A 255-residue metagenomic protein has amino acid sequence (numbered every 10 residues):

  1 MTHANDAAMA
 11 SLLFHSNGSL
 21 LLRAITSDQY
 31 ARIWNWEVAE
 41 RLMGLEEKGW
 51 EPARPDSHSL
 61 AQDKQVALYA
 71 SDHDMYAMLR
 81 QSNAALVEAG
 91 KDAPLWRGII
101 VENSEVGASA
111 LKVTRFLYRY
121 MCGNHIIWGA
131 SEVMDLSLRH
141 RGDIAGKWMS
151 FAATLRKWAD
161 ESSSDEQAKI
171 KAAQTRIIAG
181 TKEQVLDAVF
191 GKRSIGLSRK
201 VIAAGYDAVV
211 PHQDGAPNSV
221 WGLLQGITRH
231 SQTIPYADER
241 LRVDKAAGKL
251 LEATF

Functional and structural regions predicted by a protein language model:
M1-R41, H58: Feature for intrinsically disordered/low-complexity regulatory segments and propeptides
E40-F255: Intrinsic disorder/low-complexity polar-acidic segments
